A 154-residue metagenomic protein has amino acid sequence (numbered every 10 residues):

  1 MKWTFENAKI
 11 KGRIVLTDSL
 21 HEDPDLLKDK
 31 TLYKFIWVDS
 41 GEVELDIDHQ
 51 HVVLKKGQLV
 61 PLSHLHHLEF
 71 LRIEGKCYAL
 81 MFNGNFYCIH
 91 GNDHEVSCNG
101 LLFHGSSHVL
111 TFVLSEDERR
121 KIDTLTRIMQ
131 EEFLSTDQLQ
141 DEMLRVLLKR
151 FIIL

Functional and structural regions predicted by a protein language model:
M1-K55: Generic protein-terminus/edge-of-domain signal
K2-A8, L71-E131: A hydrophobic/aromatic-rich effector-binding and dimerization subdomain of bacterial HTH-type transcriptional regulators
K34, V113, M143: Amphipathic alpha-helical recognition patches that constitute DNA-binding helices
K34-I36, A79, R150: Residues embedded in well-ordered beta-strands
E44-D46, L62, H67-I73: Short beta-strand His + acidic residue motifs that chelate non-heme Fe in jelly-roll/DSBH and cupin folds
H51-V53, V60, K76-C77, F86: Short, surface-exposed beta-strand-loop junctions and turns on beta-sheet-rich folds
L54-H67, M81-F82: Conserved metal-binding segment of the jelly-roll/cupin
D117-L154: An amphipathic alpha-helical interaction segment
